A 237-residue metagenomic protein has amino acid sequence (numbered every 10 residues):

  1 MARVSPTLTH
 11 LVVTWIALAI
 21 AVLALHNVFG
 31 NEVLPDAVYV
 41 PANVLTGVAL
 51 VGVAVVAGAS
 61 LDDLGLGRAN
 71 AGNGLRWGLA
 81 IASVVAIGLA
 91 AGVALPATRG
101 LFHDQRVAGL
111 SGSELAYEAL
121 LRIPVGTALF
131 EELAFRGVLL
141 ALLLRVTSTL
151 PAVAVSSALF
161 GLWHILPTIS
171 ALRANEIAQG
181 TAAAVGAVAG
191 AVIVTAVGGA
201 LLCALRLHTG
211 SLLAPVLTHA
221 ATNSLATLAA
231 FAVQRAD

Functional and structural regions predicted by a protein language model:
M1-L8, G67-A69: Short, Lys/Arg-rich N-terminal segment immediately upstream of the first membrane anchor
S5-A59, N73, W77, G109-E118: Alpha-helical transmembrane segments in multi-pass membrane proteins
H10-L18, H103-A108, A119-L121, I165-I169 (+1 more regions): Short acidic/polar alpha-helix capping motifs at helix-coil junctions
I16-V28, A86-A91, S157-P167, N223-L228: Aromatic-anchored segments of alpha-helical transmembrane domains
F29-G30, A57-G58, P96-A97, H164 (+2 more regions): Short helix-capping/hinge motifs at transmembrane helix termini and TM-loop junctions
E32-Y39, L61-A128, L144-R145, A174-A183 (+1 more regions): Juxtamembrane helix-loop-helix connectors linking adjacent transmembrane helices in multi-pass membrane enzymes
G58-D63, F135: C-terminal ends of transmembrane helices
E114-D237: Transmembrane helix-loop-helix hairpins at the membrane interface of multi-pass integral membrane proteins
